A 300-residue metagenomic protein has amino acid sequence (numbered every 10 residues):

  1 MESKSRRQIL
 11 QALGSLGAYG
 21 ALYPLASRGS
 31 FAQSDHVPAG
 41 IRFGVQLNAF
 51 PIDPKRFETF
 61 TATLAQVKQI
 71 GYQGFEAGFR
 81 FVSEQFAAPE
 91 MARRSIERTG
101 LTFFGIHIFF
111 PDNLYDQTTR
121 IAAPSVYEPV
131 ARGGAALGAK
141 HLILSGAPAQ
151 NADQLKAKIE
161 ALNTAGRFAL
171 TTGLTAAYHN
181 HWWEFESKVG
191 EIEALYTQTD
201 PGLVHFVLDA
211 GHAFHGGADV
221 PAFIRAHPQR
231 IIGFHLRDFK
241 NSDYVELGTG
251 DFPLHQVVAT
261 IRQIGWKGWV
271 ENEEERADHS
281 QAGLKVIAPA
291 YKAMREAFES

Functional and structural regions predicted by a protein language model:
E2-R42, A49, D53-P54, E58-K68 (+2 more regions): Histidine-acidic metal/acid-base catalytic patches
L13-S15, A21-L25, D35, R98 (+4 more regions): Active-site acidic/histidine proton-transfer and metal-coordination neighborhood in alpha/beta enzyme cores
P51-F57, G78-P89, P111-A123, P148-K156 (+4 more regions): Acidic-and-aromatic substrate-binding clefts and catalytic sites of carbohydrate-active enzymes
T61-G78, L137-G138: Catalytic domains of carbohydrate-active enzymes, especially glycoside hydrolases
T63, A92, V130, A165 (+1 more regions): Aromatic/hydrophobic pocket-lining residues that form π-stacking "cages" and hydrophobic walls in ligand
Q73, T102, K140, I232 (+1 more regions): Short acidic/polar active-site loop segments enriched in Thr and Asp
F86-G100: Aromatic-lined substrate-binding rim segments of carbohydrate-active enzymes
